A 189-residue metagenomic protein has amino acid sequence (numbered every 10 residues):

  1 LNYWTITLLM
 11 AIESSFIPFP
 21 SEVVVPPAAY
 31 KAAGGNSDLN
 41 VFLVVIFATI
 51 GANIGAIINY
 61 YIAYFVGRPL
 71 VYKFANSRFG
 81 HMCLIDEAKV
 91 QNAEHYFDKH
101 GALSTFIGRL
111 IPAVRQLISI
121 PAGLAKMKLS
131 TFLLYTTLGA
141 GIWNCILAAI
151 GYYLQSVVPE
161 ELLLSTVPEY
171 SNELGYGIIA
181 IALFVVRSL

Functional and structural regions predicted by a protein language model:
L1-T7, G35-Q116, I120, L124-M127 (+1 more regions): Membrane-interfacial helix-loop-helix
T7-V25, G108: Transmembrane alpha-helix interface/packing and boundary motifs in multi-pass membrane proteins, characterized by
P18, A56, Y60, S104 (+2 more regions): Hydrophobic alpha-helical transmembrane segments in multi-pass membrane proteins
P26-Y30, Y60, Y64, I120 (+2 more regions): Transmembrane alpha-helix boundary and packing residues in multipass membrane permease domains and related
L110-L117, T137, G141-C145: Hydrophobic alpha-helical transmembrane bundles that constitute the permease/transmembrane domains of multi-pass
L129-L134: Amphipathic cytosolic juxtamembrane alpha-helices at the membrane-cytosol interface of multi-pass membrane transporters
